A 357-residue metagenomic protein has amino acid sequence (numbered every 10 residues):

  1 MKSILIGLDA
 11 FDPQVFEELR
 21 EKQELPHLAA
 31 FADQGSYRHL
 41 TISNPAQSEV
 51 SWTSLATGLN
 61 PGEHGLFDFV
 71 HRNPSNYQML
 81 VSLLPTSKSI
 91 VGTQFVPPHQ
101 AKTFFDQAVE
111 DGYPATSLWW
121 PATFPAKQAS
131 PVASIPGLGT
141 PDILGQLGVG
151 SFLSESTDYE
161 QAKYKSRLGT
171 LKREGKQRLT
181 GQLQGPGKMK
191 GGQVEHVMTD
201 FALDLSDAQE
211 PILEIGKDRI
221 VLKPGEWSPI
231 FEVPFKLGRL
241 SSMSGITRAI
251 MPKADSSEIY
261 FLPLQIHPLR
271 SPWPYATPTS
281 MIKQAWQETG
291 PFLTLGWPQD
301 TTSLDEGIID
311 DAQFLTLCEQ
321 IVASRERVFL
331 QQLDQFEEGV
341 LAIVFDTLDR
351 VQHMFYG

Functional and structural regions predicted by a protein language model:
M1-I4: Extreme N-terminal starter segment of soluble prokaryotic enzymes
L8-D12: Short polar catalytic/cofactor-binding loops
Q14-V15, Q94: Second-shell loop/turn segments in exported
V15-L19, M354-F355: Short, glycine/acidic-enriched capping/hinge loops at junctions between secondary-structure elements
E17-H64, T116: Short, structured active-site-proximal loop/turn typified by the sulfatase FGly-forming signature C/S-X-P-X-R
L59-G357: His/Asp/Glu-rich, glycine-adjacent segments that coordinate divalent cations and/or stabilize oxyanion chemistry on
